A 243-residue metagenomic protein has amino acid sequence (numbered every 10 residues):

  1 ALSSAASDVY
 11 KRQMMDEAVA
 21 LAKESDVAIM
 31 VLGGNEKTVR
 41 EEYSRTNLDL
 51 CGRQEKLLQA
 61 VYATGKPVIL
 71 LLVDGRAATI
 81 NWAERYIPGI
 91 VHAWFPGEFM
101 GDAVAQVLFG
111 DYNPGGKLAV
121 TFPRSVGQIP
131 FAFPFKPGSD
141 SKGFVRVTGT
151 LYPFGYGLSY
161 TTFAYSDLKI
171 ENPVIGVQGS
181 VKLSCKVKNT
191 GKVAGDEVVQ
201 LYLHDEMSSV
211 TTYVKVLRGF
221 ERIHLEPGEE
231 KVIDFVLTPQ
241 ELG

Functional and structural regions predicted by a protein language model:
A1-A6, Y10: Single conserved hydrophobic/aromatic residue that forms the stacking wall/gate of nucleotide- or nucleobase-binding
S7, V73-D196, Y202-H204, P227: Secreted, periplasmic, or luminal enzymes acting at the cell surface/secretory milieu
S25: An anion/phosphate-binding loop that grips the pyrophosphate of nucleotide cofactors and donors
G34-C51: Glycine/threonine-rich flexible loop motifs
E42-T46, R85-W94, I129-P130, T212-I223: Short beta-alpha connecting loops at secondary-structure transitions that line or flank enzyme active sites
T64-V68, I87-P88: A short helix->loop->beta-strand "cap" motif at the edges of active sites that frequently abuts
S209-G243: Intrinsically disordered, low-complexity Pro/Gly/Ser/Thr-rich segments with frequent PxxP/GP/PP motifs and embedded
